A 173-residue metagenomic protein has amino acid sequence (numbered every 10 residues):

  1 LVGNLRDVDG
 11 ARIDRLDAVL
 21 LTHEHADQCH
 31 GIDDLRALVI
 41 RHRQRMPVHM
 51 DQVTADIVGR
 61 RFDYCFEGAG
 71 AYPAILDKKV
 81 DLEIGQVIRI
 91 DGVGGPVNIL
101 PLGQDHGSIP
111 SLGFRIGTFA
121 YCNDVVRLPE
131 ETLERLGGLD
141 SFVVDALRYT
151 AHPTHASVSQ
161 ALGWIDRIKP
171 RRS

Functional and structural regions predicted by a protein language model:
L1-D14, D77-E134: Core dinuclear metal-dependent hydrolase active-site scaffold
L1-M50, L139-S141: Active-site metal-binding motif and surrounding structural segment of the metallo-beta-lactamase
A18, T118-Y121, S141, R172: Structural motif
T22, N123, V144: Active-site flanking residues adjacent to catalytic metal/cofactor-binding acidic residues
H25-C29, I57, G107-S108, R127-E130 (+1 more regions): Active-site environment of divalent metal-dependent phosphoester hydrolases
H42-M46, T54-V80: Active-site neighborhood of divalent metal-dependent phosphoester bond hydrolases
R127-S173: Cap/insert and terminal regions of metallo-dependent hydrolase folds
